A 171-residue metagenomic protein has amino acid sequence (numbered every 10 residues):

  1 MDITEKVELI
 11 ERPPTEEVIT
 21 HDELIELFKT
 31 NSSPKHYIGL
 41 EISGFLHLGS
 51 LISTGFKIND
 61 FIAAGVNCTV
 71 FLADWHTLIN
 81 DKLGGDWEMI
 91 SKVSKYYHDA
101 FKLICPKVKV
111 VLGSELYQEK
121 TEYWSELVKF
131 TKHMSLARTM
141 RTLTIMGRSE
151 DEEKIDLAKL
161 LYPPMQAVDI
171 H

Functional and structural regions predicted by a protein language model:
M1-H171: NTP-dependent nucleotidyl-transfer catalytic core
